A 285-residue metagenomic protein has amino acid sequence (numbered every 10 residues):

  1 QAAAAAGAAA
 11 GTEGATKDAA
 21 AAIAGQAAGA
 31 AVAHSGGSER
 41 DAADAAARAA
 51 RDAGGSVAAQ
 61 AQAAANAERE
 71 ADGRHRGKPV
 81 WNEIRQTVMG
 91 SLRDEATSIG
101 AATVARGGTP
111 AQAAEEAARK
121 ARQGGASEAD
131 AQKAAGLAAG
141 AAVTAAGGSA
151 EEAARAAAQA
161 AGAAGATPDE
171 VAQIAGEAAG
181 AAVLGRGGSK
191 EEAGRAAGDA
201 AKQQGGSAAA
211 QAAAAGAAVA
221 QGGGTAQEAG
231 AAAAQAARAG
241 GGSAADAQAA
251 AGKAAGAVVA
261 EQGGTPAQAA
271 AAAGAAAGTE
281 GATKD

Functional and structural regions predicted by a protein language model:
Q1-D285: Extended amphipathic alpha-helical heptad-repeat regions
